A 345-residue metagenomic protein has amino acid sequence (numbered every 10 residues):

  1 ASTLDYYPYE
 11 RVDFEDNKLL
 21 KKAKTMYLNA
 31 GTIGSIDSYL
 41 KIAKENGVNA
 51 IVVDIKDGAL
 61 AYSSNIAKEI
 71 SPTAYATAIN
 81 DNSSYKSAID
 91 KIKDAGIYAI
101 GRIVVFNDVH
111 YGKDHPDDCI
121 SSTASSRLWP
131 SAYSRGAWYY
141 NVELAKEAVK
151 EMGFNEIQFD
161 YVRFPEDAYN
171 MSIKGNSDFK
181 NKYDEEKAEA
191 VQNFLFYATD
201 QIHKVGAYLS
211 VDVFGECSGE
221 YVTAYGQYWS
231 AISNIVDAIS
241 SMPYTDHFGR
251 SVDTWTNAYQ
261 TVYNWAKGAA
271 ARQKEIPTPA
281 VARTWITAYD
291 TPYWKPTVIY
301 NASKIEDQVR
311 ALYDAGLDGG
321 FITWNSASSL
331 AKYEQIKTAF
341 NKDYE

Functional and structural regions predicted by a protein language model:
A1-D5, V236-V252, A258-E345: Substrate-binding cleft of secreted/luminal carbohydrate-active enzymes
A1-S38, A43, T287-Y289: Boundary/entry segment of secreted carbohydrate-active catalytic domains
F14-Y27, I89-D90, I100-E147: Active-site-adjacent "subsite" loops/lids of carbohydrate-active enzymes
Y27, Y98-D108, Q158-Y161, P165 (+3 more regions): Aromatic-lined carbohydrate-recognition surfaces of secreted/lumenal glycan-active proteins
S35-A61, V149-F159, I235-S240, A311-F321: Catalytic domains of carbohydrate-active enzymes, especially glycoside hydrolases
N46-N80, E166-I173: Aromatic-lined carbohydrate-binding/catalytic grooves of carbohydrate-active enzymes
I51, I92, A99, N141 (+6 more regions): Conserved, mostly hydrophobic/aromatic
D108-D118, G153-D184: Active-site-proximal loop/short-helix segments that contain or immediately flank catalytic acid/base residue(s)
